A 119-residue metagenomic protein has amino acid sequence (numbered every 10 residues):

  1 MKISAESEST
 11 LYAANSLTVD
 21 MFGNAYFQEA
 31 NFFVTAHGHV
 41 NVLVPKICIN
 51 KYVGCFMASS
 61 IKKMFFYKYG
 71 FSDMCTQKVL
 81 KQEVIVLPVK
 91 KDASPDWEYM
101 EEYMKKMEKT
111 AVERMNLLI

Functional and structural regions predicted by a protein language model:
M1-V84: DNA target-recognition domains and sequence-specific DNA-contacting regions of bacterial/archaeal
S72, K81-I119: Amphipathic alpha-helical coiled-coil/heptad-repeat segments
